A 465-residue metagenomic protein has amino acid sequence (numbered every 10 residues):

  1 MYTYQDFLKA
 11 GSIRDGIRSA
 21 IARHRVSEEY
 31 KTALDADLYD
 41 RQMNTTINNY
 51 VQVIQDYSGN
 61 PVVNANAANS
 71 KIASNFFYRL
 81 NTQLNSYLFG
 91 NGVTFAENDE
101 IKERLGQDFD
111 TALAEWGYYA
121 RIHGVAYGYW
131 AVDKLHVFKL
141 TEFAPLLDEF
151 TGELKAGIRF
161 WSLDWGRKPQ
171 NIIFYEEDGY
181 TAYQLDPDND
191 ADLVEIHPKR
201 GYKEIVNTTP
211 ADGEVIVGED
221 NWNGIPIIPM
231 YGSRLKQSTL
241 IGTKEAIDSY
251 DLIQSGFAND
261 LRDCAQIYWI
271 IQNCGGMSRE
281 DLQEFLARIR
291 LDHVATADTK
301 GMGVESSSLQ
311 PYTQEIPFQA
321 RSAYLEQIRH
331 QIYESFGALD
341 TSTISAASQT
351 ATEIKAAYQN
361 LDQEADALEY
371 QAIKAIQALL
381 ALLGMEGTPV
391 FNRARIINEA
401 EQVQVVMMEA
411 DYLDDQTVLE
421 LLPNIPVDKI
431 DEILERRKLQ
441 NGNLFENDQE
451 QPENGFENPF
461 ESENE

Functional and structural regions predicted by a protein language model:
M1-F138, F460-E465: Extended, helix-rich architectural segments
Q5, Y39, N64, W116 (+2 more regions): Conserved aromatic-histidine-acidic binding/catalytic patches
L80, G92, S306-E315, L439-Q440: Short glycine/proline-rich turn/loop motifs
E97, I101-D108, A112-L113, G242 (+4 more regions): Short amphipathic alpha-helical segments
G117, I122, Y127-G232: Extended, regular secondary-structure scaffolds
T209-Q349: Extended, charged amphipathic alpha-helical segments
A287-K300, I316-E465: C-terminal helix-loop subdomains that flank or include functional centers
